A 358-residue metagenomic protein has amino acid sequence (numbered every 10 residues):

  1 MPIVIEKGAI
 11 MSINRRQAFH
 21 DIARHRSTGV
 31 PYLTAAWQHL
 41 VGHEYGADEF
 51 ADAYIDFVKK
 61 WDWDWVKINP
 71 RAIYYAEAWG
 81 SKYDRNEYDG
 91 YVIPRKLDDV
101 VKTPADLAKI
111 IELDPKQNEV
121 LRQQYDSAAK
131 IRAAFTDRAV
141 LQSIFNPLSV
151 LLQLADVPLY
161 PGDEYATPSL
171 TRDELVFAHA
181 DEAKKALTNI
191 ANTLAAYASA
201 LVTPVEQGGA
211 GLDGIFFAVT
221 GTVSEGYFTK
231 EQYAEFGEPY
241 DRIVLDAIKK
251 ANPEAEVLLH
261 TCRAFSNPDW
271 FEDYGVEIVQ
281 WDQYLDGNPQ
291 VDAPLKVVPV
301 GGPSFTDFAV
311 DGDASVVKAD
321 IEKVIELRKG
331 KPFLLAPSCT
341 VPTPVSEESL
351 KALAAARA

Functional and structural regions predicted by a protein language model:
P2-E44, A53, V120-A358: Active-site loop segments of alpha/beta catalytic cores
W37, W61-W65, W79, Y91 (+2 more regions): A residue-identity detector for tryptophan
Y45-E77: Segments that shape or occlude catalytic/ligand-binding pockets
G46-E49, D99-T103, D313: Intrinsic-disorder/low-complexity, polar/charged segments
K67-E87, A108, E112, K116 (+2 more regions): Glycine-rich, proline-tolerant flexible connector loops at the mouths of alpha/beta enzymes
G90-R132: A gly/proline- and charged-residue-enriched helix-loop-helix capping module
